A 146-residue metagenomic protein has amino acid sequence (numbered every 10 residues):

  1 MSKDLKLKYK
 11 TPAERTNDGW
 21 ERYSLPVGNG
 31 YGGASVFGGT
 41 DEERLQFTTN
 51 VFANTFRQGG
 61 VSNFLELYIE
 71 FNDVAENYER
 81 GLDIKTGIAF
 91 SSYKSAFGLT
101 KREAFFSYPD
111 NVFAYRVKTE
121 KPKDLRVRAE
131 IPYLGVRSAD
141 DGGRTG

Functional and structural regions predicted by a protein language model:
M1-G146: Aromatic-residue-lined binding/catalytic grooves and analogous aromatic/hydrophobic interfacial grooves in multimeric
